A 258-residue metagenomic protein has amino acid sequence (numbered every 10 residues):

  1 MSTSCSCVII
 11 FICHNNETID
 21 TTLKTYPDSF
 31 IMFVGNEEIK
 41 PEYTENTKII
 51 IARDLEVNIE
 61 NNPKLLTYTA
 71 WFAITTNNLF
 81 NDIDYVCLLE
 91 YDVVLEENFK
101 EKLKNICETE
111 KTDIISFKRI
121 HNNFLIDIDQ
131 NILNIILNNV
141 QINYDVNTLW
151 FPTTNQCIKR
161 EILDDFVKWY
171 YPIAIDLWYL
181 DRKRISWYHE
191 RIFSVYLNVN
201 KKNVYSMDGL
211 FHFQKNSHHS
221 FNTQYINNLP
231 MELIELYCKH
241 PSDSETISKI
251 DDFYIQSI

Functional and structural regions predicted by a protein language model:
M1-I258: ER/Golgi luminal nucleotide-sugar-dependent glycosyltransferases, focusing on the catalytic module
